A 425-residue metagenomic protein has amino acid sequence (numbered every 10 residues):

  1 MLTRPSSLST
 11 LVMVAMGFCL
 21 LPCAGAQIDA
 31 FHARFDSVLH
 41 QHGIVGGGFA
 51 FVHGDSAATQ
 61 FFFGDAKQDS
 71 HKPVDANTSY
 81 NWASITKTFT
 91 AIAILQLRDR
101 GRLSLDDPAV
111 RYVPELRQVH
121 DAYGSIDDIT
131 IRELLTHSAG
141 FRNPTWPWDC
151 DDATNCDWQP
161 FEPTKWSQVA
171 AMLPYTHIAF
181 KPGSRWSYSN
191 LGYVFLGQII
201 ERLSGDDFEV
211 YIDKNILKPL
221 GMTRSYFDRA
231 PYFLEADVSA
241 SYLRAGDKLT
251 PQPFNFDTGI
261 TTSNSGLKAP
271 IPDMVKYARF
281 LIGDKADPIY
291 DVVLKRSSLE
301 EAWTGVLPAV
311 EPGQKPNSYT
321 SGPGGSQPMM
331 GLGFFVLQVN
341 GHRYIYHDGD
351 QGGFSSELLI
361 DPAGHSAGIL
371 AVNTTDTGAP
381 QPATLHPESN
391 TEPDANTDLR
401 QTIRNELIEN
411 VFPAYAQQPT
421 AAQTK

Functional and structural regions predicted by a protein language model:
M1-V12: Bacterial N-terminal signal peptides that target proteins for export
T10-L20: Bacterial N-terminal signal peptides
I28-Y80, R102, Q118-V119, P174-Y175 (+1 more regions): Short, conserved catalytic-motif segment at the N-terminal edge
F35, F49, D55, S79-D106 (+2 more regions): Active-site SXXK
D65-K67, D121-D350: Short, surface-exposed loop or secondary-structure junction motifs that flank catalytic or metal-binding residues
L105-D121, K218-L220: Short, glycine/proline-biased beta-turn/loop segments that scaffold the active-site neighborhood
G259-K268, R343-G378: Glycine-rich phosphate/pyrophosphate-binding beta-alpha loops
V306-Y319, L370, T375-K425: Short, gly/Ser/Thr-rich active-site loops of penicillin-recognizing serine hydrolases
